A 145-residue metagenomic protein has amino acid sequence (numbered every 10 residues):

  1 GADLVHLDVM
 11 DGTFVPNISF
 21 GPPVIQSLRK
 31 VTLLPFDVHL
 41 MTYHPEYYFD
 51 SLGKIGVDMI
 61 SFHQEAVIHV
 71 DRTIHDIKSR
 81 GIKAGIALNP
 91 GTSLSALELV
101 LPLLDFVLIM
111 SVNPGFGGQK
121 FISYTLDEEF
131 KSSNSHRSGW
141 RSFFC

Functional and structural regions predicted by a protein language model:
G1-A2: A short, Lys/Arg-enriched amphipathic alpha-helix followed by its capping loop at the start of a domain
V5-P22, Q64, V112-K120: Glycine-rich, proline-tolerant flexible connector loops at the mouths of alpha/beta enzymes
H6, F144-C145: Generic enzyme active-site microenvironment
M10-T13, H39-M41, H63-E65, N89-G91: Anionic group-transfer/hydrolysis microenvironments
T13-P45, F49: A short alpha/beta connector and helix-capping loop motif
V31, Y47-Y48, V57-R141: Conserved anion-binding
